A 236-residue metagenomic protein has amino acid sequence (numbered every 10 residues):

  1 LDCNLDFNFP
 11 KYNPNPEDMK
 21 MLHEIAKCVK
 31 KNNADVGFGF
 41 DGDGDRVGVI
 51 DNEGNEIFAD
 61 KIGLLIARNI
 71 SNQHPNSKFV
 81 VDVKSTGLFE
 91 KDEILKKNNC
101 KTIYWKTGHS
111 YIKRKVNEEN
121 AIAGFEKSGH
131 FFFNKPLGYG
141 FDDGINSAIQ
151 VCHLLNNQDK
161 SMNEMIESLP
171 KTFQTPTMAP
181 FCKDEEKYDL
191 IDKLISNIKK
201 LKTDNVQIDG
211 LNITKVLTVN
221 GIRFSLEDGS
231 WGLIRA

Functional and structural regions predicted by a protein language model:
L1-V49: N-terminal small/polar loop signature for handling phosphorylated ligands or for N-terminal nucleophile
D2, N55-H74, F141-H153: Gly/Ser/Thr-rich active-site loops/lids in small-molecule metabolic enzymes that frequently grip phosphoryl groups
D2-D6, K61-L64, K106-S110, G129: Short, acidic/turn-prone active-site loops that include or flank metal/cofactor- and phosphate-binding residues
D6-N13, A67-I70, I112-V116, N134: Short, charged, surface-exposed secondary-structure boundary motifs
L22-I25, F38, D43, A67 (+3 more regions): Buried hydrophobic positions in well-ordered alpha/beta secondary-structure cores of metabolic enzymes
V36-G37, G42-G54, V116-F125, N220-I222: Self-splicing inteins and homing endonuclease
D45-L64, E90-D92: Short Gly/Thr/Asp-enriched flexible loops that form oxyanion-binding sites at enzyme active sites
H74-A236: Phosphate-binding and adjacent anionic-ligand microenvironments
